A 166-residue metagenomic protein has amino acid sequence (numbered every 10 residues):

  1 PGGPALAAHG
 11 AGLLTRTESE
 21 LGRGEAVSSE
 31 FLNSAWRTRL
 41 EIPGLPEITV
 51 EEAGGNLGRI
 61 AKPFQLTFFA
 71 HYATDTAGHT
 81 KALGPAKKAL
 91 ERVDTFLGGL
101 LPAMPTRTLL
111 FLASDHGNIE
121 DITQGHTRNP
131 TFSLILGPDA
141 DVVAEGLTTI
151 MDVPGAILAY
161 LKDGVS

Functional and structural regions predicted by a protein language model:
P1-H79: His/Asp/Glu-rich, glycine-adjacent segments that coordinate divalent cations and/or stabilize oxyanion chemistry on
I48, G55, T67, D75-L110: A long, amphipathic alpha-helix that forms part of the scaffold/cap immediately adjacent to metal-dependent active
A70-Y72, A113, L136: Generic beta-strand/beta-sheet core signal
A77-G78, I119-Q124, V142-V143: Short active-site-adjacent structural elements
A82-G84, Q124-R128: Short, glycine/charged-enriched secondary-structure capping and boundary segments
R107, A113, G146: C-terminal catalytic subdomain
S114-N118: Active-site metal-binding loops of divalent metal-dependent hydrolases
H126-D163: Substrate-binding rim/cap in mid-to-C-terminal beta-strand-loop elements of soluble/periplasmic
